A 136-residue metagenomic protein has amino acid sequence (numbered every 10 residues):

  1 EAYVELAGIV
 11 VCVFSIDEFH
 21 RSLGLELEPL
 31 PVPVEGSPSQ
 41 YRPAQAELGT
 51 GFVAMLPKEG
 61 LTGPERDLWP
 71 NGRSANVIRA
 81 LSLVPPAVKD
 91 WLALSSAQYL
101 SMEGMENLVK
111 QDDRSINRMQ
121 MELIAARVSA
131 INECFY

Functional and structural regions predicted by a protein language model:
E1-Y136: Hydrophobic alpha-helical segments
